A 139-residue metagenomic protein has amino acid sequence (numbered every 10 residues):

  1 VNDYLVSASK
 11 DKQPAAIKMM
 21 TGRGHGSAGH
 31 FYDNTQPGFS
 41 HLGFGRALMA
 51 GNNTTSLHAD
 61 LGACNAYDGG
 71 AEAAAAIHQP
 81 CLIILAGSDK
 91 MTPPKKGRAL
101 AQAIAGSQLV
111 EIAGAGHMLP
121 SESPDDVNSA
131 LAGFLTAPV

Functional and structural regions predicted by a protein language model:
V1-V6: Alpha-helical transmembrane-bundle signature of multi-pass membrane transport and export proteins
S7-A76: Conserved alpha/beta-hydrolase catalytic His-Asp/Glu region
K12, P93-K96, S123: Active-site helix-initiating loop/hinge in glycosyltransferases
M49, D89-T92, G116-L119: Glycosyltransferase donor-binding loop in the core domain
I77, I83-L85, D89: Short beta-strand/loop motif that positions the catalytic acidic residue of the alpha/beta-hydrolase fold
Q79, P93-Q102: Short alpha-helix in the alpha/beta-hydrolase fold that links the catalytic acid
A105-V139: Catalytic active-site module of serine/aspartate enzymes centered on a nucleophile-bearing elbow/loop
